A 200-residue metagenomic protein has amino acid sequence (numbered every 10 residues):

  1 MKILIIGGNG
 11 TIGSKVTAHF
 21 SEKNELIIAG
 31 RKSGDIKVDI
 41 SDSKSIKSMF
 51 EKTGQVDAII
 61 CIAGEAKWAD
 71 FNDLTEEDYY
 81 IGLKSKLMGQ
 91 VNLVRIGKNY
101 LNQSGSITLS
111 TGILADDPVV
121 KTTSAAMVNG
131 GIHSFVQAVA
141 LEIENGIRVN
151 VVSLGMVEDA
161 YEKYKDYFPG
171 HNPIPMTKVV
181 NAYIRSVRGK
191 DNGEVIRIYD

Functional and structural regions predicted by a protein language model:
L4-H19: N-terminal Rossmann NAD(P)H-binding glycine-rich loop of SDR-like oxidoreductase domains
G30-K44: Rossmann-fold cofactor-recognition segment
I40-V56: Conserved Rossmann-fold cofactor-binding substructure of NAD(P)-dependent oxidoreductases
I60-A69: Conserved NAD(P)H cofactor-binding loop of Rossmann-fold oxidoreductase domains
D70-F71, D78-Y80: Substrate-binding pocket helix/loop in short-chain dehydrogenase/reductase
G82-L83, V91-N92, Y100, S106-I132 (+2 more regions): Catalytic loop of short-chain dehydrogenase/reductase
I147, V151, E158-E162, D166-D200: C-terminal helical subdomain
